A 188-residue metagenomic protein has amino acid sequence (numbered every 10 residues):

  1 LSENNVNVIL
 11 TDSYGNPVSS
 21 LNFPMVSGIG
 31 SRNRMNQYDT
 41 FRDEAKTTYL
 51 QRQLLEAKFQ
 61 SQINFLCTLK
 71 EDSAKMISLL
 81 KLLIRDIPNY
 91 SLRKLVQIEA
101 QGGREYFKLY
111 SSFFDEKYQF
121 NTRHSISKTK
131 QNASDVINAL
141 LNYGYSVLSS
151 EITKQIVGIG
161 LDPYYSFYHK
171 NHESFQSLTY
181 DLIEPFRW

Functional and structural regions predicted by a protein language model:
S2-M35: Trp/Phe/Arg-rich N-terminal binding region typifying the photolyase-homology
V18, G28-W188: Active-site helix-to-loop segments that bind/position phosphate- or nucleotide-bearing substrates and donors across
